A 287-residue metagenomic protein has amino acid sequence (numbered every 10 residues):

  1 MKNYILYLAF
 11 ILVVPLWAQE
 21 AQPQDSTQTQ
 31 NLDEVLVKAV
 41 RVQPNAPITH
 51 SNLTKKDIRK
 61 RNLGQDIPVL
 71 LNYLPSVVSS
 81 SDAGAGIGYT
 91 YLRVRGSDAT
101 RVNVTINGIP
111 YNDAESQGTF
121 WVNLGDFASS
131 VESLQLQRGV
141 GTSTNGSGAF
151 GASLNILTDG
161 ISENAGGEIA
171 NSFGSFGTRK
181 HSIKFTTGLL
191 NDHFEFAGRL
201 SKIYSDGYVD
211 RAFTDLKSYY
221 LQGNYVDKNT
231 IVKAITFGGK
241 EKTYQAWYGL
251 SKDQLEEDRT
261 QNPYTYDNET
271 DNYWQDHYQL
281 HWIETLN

Functional and structural regions predicted by a protein language model:
E20-K60, A99: Short, acidic, small-residue-rich periplasmic hinge/interaction motif at the N-terminus of Gram-negative outer-membrane
E34, I67-L70, T90-R93, T105 (+4 more regions): N-terminal periplasmic accessory domains that precede and gate Gram-negative outer-membrane beta-barrel machines
P68, N72-P110, E132: Extracytoplasmic beta-strand/coil segments of soluble accessory domains associated with Gram-negative outer-membrane
A85, L124, S147, G174-T178 (+3 more regions): Transmembrane beta-barrel outer-membrane domains
P110-R138, L157, Q254: Short acidic/polar hinge/loop motifs at secondary-structure boundaries that mediate gating or recognition
S116-Q117, L136-Q137, A165-E168, K202-D206 (+3 more regions): Extracytoplasmic loops and strand-loop junctions of Gram-negative outer membrane beta-barrel proteins
S172, Q245-D253, N262-W274: Extracellular/periplasm-exposed beta-strand and loop segments of Gram-negative cell-envelope proteins, dominated by
F173-Y204, V209-A246, Y273-T285: Transmembrane beta-barrel wall of Gram-negative outer-membrane proteins
